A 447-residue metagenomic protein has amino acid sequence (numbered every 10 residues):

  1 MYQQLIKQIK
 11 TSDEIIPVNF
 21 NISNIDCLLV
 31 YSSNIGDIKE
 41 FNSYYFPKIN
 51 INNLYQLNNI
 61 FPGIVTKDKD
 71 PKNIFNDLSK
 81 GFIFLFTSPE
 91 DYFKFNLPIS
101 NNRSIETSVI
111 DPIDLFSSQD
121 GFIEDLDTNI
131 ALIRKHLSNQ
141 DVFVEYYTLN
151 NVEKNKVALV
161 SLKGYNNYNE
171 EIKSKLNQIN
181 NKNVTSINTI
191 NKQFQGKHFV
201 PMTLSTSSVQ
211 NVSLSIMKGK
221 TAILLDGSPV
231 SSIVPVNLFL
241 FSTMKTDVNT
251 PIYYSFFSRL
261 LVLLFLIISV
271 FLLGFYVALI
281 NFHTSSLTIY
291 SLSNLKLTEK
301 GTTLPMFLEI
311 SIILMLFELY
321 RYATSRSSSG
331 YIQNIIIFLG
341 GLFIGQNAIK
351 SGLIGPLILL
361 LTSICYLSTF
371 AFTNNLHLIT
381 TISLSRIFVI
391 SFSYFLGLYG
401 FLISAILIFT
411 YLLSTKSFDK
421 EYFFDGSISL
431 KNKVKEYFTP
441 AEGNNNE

Functional and structural regions predicted by a protein language model:
M1-F271, F275, L279, S286-I289 (+1 more regions): Membrane-embedded alpha-helical signal segments
L5, I172, L319-Y320, F392: Broad structural signal for hydrophobic residues in well-ordered alpha-helices, predominantly aliphatic
G81, S117, G121, G219 (+4 more regions): Glycine-centered flexibility sites
N237-T373, H377-I387: Transmembrane alpha-helical segments that form the functional core of multipass membrane systems
I354-I358, T362-E447: Hydrophobic alpha-helical transmembrane segments of membrane transport and translocation systems, primarily multi-pass
